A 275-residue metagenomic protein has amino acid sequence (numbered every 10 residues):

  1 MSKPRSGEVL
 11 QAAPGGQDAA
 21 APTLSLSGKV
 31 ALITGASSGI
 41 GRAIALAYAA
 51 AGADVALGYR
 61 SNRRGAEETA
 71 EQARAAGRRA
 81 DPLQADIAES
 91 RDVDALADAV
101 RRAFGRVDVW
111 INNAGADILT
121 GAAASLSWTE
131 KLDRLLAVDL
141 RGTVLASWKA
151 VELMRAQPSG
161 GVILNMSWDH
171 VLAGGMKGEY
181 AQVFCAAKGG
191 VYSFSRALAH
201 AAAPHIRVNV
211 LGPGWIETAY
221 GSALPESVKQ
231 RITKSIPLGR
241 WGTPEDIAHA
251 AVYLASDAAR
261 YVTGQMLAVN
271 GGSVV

Functional and structural regions predicted by a protein language model:
K3-Q17, Y192, V210, E226 (+2 more regions): C-terminal helical subdomain
V30, S37-S38: Conserved glycine-rich cofactor-binding loop
R63-R64, Q84-A95, T129, E245-D246: The beta1-alpha1 cofactor-binding region of Rossmann-like NAD(H)/NADP(H)-dependent oxidoreductases
D94, D117-D133, G175-V183, G221-E226: Conserved mid-core segment of classical short-chain dehydrogenase/reductases
D98, V138-P158, V171, A199-P204 (+1 more regions): Amphipathic alpha-helical dimer-interface segment in Rossmann-like NAD(P)H-dependent oxidoreductases
A116-D117, R155, L164-G190, S195-A203 (+1 more regions): Catalytic loop of short-chain dehydrogenase/reductase
S127-L145, L164, F184-V191, T233 (+1 more regions): Catalytic Tyr-X3-Lys loop
A203-R207, V262-G264: Short, small/polar-rich loop/turn modules that mediate ligand/substrate recognition or access, typified
